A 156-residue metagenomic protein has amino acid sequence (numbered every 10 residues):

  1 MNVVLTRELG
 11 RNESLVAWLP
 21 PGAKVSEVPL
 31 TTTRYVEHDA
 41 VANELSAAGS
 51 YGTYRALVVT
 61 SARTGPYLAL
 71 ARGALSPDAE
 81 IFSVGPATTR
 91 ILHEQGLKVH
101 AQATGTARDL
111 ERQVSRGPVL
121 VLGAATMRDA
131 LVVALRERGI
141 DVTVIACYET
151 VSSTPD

Functional and structural regions predicted by a protein language model:
M1-D156: Signature of uroporphyrinogen-III synthase
